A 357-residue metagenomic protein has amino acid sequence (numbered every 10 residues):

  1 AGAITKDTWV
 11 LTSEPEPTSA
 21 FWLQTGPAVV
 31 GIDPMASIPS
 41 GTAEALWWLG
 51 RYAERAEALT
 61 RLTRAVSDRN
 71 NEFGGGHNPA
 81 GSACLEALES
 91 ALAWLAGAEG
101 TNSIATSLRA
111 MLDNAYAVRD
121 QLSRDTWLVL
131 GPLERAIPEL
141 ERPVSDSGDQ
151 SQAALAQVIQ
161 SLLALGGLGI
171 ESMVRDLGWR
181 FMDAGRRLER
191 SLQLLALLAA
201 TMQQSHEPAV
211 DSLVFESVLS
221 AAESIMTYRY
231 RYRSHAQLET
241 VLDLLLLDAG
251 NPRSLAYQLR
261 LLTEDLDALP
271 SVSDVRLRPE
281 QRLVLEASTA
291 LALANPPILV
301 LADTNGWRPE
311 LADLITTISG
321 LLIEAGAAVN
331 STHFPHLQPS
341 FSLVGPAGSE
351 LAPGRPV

Functional and structural regions predicted by a protein language model:
A1-V357: Alpha-helical transmembrane segments and their helix-helix packing motifs
